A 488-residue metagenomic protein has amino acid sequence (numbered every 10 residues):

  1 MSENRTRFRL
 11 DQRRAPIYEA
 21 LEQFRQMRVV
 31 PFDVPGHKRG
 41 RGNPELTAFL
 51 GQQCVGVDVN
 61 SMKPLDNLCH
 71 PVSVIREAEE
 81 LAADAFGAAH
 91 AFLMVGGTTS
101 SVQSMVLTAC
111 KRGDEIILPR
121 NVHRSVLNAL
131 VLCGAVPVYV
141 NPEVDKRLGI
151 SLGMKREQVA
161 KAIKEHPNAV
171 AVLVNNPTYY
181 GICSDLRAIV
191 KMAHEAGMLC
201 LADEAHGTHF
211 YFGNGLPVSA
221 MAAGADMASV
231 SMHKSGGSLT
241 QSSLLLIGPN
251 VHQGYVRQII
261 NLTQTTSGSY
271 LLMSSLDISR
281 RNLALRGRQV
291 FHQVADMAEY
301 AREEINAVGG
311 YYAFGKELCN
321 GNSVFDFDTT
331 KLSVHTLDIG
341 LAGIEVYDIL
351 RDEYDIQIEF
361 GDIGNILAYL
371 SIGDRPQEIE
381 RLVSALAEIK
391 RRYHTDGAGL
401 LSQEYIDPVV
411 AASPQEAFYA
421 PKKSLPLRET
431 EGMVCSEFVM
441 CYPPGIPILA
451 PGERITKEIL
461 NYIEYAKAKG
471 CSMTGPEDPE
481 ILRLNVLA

Functional and structural regions predicted by a protein language model:
M1-S73, P444: N-terminal "arm"/small-domain region of PLP-dependent enzymes with the aminotransferase-like
V55-G97: Conserved N-terminal alpha-helix of the aminotransferase class I/II PLP-enzyme fold
H90-I116, A129: Conserved beta-loop-alpha segment that forms the PLP phosphate-binding cup at the N-terminus of a helix
G113-V174: PLP-dependent aminotransferase-like
L148-H209: Active-site phosphate-binding strand-loop segment of PLP-dependent enzymes
S219-Q258, Q264-S275: Active-site PLP attachment segment
S279-R302, E378: Structural signature of PLP-dependent enzymes
Y300-G475: Conserved C-terminal alpha-helix-loop-beta "cap" of PLP-dependent enzymes that closes/shapes the active-site mouth
